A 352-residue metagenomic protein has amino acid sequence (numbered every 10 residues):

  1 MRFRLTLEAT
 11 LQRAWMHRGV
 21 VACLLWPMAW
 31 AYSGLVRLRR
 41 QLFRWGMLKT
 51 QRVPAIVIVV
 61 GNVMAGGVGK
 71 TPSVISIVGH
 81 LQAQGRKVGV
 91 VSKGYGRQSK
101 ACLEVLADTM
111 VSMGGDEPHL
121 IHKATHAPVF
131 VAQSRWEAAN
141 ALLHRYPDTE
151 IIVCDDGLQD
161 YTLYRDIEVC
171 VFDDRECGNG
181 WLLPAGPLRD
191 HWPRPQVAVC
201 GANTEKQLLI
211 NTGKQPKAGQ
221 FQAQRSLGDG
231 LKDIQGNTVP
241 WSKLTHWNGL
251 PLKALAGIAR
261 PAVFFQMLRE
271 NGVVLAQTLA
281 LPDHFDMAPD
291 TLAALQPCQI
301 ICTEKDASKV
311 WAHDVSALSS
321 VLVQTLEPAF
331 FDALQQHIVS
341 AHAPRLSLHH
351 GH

Functional and structural regions predicted by a protein language model:
R2-I56: A transmembrane-helix-recognition feature enriched in membrane-embedded lipid enzymes and envelope glyco-/phospholipid
R2-W15, C177-Q299, L346-H352: C-terminal accessory "lid"/substrate-recognition subdomains
A31, T71, I121, D155 (+3 more regions): Residue-level signal for inorganic ion chemistry
R40-A107, A198-G201, P344, H350: Walker A (P-loop) phosphate-binding motif
R86, Y146-E150, R165, G249 (+1 more regions): Short, high-confidence coil segments that cap the C-terminus of an alpha-helix and link into the following beta-strand
S92, Q133, T303-K305: Short secondary-structure boundary segments
G94-A218: Phosphate/Mg2+-binding loops and adjacent switch elements in nucleotide/diphosphate-handling enzyme cores
L281-D286, S316-H342: Short, flexible loop segments at boundaries between secondary-structure elements
